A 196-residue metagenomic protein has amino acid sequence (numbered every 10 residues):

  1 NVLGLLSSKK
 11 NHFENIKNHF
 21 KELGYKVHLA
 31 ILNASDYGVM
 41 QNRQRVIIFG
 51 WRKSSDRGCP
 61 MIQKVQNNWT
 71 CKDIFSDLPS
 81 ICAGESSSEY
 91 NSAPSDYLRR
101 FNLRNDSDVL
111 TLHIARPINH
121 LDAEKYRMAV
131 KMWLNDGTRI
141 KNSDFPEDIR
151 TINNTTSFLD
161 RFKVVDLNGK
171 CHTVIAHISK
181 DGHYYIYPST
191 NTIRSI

Functional and structural regions predicted by a protein language model:
N1-N42, I47-F49: Conserved Class I SAM-dependent methyltransferase catalytic core
V2, L6, S87, N191: Active-site rim elements
V2-G4, Y37, K53-S55, S179-G182: Short, solvent-exposed loop/turn segments at secondary-structure junctions
K10-E14, W69, D73, S92-D96 (+1 more regions): A structural signal for well-ordered alpha-helical segments within the folded catalytic domains of diverse enzymes
L32, F75, V174-I175: Bulky hydrophobic/aromatic "packing anchor" residues in well-ordered structure
V39-S92: Flexible, glycine-/basic-rich loop-and-beta segments that form/coincide with the SAM-dependent methyltransferase
I74-I118: Non-catalytic, alpha-helical, charged scaffold/linker segments that couple or flank catalytic or architectural cores
R99-I196: C-terminal target-recognition/interaction regions appended to catalytic cores
